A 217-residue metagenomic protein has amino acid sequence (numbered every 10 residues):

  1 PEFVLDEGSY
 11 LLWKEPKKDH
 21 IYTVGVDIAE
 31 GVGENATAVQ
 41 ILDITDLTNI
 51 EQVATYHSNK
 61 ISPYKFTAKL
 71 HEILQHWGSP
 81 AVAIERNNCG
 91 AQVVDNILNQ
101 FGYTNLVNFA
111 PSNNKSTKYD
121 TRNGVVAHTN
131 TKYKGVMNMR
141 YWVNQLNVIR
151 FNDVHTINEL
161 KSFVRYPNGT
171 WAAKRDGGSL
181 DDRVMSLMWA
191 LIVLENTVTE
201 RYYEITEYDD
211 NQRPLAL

Functional and structural regions predicted by a protein language model:
P1-S112, T129, Y133, Y141 (+1 more regions): RNase H-like, metal-dependent nuclease domains and their acidic two-metal-ion catalytic environment used
K115-Y133: Conserved P-loop NTPase catalytic core
